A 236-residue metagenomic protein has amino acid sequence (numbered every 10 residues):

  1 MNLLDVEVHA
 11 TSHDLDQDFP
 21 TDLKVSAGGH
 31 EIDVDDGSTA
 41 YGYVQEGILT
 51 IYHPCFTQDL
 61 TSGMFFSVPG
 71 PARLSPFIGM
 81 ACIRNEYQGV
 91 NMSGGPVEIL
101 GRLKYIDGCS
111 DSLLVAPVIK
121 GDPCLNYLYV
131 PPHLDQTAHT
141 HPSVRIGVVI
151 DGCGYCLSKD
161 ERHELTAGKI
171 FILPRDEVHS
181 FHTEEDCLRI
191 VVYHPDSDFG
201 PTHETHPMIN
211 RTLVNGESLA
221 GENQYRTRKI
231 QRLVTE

Functional and structural regions predicted by a protein language model:
N2-A40, L100-D135: A short glycine-rich, His/Asp/Glu-containing loop-to-beta-strand
H30-Y43, G70-F77, A116-K120, D135-V144 (+1 more regions): Short, low-complexity cationic-aromatic patches
V34-S62, R145-A167, E177: A short beta-strand-loop-beta hairpin characteristic of the jelly-roll/cupin
G42-S93, V191, S197-D198: Hydrophobic, ordered structural segments
D59-P76, V130-H133, S158, L165-E185 (+1 more regions): Conserved metal-binding segment of the jelly-roll/cupin
F77-C109, E184-E236: Double-stranded beta-helix
S112-L113, Q136, V148, G154-Y155 (+1 more regions): Activation on folded, globular domain regions of eukaryotic proteins
C124-V130, Q136-T140, R145-I146, K169: A generic structured-segment signal
